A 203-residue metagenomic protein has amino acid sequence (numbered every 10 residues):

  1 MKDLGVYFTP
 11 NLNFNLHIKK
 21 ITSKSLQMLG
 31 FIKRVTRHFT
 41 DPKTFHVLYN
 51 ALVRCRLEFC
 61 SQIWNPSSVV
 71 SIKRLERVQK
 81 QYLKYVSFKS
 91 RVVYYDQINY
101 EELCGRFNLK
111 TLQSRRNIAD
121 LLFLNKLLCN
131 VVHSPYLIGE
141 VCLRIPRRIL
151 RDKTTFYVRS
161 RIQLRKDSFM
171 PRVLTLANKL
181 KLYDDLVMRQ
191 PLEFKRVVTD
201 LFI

Functional and structural regions predicted by a protein language model:
M1-I203: Hydrophobic/basic alpha-helical segments
